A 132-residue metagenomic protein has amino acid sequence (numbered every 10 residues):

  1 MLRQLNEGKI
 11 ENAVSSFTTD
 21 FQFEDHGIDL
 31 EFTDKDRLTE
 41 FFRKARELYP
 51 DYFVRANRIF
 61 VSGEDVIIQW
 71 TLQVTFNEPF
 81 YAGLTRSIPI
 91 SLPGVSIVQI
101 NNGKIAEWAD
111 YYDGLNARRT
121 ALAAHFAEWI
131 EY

Functional and structural regions predicted by a protein language model:
M1-Y132: C-terminal and inter-domain tail/linker signature
